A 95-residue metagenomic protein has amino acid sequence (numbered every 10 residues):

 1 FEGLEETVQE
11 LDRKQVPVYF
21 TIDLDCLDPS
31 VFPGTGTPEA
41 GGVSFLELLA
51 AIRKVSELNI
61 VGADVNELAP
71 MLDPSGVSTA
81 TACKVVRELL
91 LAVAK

Functional and structural regions predicted by a protein language model:
F1-K95: Catalytic cores of soluble, metal-dependent hydrolases
